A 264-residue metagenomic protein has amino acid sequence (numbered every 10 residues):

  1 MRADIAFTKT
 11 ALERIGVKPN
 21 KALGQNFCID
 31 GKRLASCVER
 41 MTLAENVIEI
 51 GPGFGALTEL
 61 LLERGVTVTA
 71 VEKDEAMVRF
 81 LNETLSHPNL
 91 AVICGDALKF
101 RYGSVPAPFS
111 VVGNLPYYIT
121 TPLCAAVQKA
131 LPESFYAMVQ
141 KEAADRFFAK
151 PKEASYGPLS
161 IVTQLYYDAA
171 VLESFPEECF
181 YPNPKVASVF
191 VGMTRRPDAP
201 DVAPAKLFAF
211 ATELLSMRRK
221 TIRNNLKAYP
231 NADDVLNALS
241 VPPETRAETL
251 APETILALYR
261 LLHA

Functional and structural regions predicted by a protein language model:
M1-A209, L256-A264: Catalytic cores of RNA-modifying enzymes
A187-R195, A199-D234, L239-T254, L258-Y259: An accessory alpha-helical subdomain
